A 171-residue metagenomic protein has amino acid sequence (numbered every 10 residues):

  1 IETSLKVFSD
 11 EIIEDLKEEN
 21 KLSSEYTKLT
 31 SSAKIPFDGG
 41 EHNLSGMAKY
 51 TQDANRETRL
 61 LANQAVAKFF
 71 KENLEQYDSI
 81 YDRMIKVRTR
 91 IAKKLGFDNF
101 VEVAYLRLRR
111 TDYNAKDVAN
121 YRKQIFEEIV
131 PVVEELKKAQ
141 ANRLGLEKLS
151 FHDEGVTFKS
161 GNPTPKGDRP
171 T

Functional and structural regions predicted by a protein language model:
I1-D117, Y121-G167: A well-structured
R169-T171: Amphipathic alpha-helical domain-onset/packing element
